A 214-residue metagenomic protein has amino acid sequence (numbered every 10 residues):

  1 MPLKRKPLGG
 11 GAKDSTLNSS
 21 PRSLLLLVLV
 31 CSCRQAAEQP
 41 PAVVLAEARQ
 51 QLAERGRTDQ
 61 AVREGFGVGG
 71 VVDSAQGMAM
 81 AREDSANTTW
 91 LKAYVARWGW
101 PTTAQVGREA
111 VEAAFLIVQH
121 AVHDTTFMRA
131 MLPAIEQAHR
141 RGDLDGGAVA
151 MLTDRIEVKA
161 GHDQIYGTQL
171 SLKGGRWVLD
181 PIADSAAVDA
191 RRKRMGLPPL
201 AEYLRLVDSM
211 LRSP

Functional and structural regions predicted by a protein language model:
M1-S19: N-terminal secretory signal peptides that target proteins for export/translocation
N18-L26: Sec-dependent signal peptide recognition, specifically the positively charged N-region followed immediately by
C33-Q35: Bacterial signal peptide processing site
A37-G161: N-terminal helix-rich structural modules
P133-P198: An amphipathic alpha-helical core segment
L206-M210: Low-complexity, Gly/Ser/Thr/Pro-rich intrinsically disordered linker/tail segments
R212-P214: Accessory recognition modules or surfaces
